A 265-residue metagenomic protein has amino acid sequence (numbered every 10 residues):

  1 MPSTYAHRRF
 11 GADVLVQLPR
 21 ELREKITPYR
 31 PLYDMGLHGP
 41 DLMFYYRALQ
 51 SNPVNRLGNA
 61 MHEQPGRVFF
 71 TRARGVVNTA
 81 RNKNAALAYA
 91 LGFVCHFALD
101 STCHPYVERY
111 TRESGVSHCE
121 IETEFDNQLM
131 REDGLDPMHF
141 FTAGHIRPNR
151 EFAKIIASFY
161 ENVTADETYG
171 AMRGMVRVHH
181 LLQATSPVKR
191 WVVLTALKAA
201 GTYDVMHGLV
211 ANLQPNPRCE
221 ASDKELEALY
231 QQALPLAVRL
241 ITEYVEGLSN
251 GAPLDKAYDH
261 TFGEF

Functional and structural regions predicted by a protein language model:
M1-A90, A98-F265: N-terminal leader/auxiliary helical segments
C95: Aromatic-lined, polymer-binding surfaces characteristic of secreted/periplasmic polysaccharide-degrading enzymes
